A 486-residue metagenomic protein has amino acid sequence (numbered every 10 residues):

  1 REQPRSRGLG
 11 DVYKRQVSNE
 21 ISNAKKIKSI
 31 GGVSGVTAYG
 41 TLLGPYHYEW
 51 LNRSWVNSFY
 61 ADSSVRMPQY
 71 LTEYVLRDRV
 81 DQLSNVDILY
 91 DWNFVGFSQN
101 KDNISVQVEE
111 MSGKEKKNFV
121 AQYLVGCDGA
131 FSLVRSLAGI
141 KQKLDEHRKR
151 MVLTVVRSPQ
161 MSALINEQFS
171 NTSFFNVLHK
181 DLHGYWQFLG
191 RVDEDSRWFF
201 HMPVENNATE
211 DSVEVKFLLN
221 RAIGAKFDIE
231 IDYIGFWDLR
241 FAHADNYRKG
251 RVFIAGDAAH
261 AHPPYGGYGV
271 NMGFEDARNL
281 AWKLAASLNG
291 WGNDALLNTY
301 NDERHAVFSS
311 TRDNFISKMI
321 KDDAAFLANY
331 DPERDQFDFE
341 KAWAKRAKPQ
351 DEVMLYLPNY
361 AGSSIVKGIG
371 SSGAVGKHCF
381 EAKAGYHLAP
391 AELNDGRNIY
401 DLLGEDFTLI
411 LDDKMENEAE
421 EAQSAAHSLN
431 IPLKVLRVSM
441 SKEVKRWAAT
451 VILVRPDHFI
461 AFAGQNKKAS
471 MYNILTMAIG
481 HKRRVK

Functional and structural regions predicted by a protein language model:
R1, S6, G10-D338: Core Rossmann-like FAD-binding/catalytic domain of the broad FAD-dependent monooxygenase superfamily
K26-Y60, P68, Y74, D78-N85 (+3 more regions): Helical substrate-recognition/capping region of FAD-dependent monooxygenase/halogenase enzymes
